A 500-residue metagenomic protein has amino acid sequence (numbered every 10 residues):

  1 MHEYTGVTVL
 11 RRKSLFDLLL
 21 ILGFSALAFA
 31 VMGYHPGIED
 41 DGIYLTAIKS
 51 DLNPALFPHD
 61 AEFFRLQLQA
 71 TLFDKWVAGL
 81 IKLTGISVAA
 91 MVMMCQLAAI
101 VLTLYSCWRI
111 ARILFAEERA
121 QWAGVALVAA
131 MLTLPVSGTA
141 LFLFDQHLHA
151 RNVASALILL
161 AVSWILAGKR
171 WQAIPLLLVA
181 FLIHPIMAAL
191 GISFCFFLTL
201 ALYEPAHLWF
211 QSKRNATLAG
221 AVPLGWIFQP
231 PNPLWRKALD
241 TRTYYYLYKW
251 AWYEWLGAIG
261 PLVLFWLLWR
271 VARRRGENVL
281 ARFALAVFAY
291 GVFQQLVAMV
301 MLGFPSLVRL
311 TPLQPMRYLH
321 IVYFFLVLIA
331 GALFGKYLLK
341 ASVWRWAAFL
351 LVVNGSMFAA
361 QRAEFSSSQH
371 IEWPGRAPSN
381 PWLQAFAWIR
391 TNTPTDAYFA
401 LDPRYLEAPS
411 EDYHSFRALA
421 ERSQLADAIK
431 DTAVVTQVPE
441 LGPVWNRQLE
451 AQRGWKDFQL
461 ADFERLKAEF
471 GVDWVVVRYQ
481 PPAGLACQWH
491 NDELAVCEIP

Functional and structural regions predicted by a protein language model:
M1-L27: Start-transfer (signal-anchor) and selected internal transmembrane alpha helices of multi-pass inner/ER membrane
A28-L45, L52-A70, P185-I192, F197-Y323: Transmembrane catalytic cores of multi-pass membrane glycosyltransferases and polysaccharide-assembly enzymes
L45-K49, F64-S87: Short hydrophobic/aromatic helix or loop-helix immediately within or flanking a transmembrane segment in polytopic
M94-E117: Transmembrane-helix motifs of polytopic, lipid-linked glycan transferases
V125-N152: Aromatic- and kink-enriched transmembrane "portal" helix at the membrane-lumen/periplasm boundary that abuts
V153-Q172: Membrane-interface transmembrane helices that cradle and orient dolichyl/undecaprenyl
K336-F365: Signature aromatic-anchored transmembrane alpha helix within multi-pass, membrane-resident enzymes that catalyze glycan
E364-P500: Extracytoplasmic
